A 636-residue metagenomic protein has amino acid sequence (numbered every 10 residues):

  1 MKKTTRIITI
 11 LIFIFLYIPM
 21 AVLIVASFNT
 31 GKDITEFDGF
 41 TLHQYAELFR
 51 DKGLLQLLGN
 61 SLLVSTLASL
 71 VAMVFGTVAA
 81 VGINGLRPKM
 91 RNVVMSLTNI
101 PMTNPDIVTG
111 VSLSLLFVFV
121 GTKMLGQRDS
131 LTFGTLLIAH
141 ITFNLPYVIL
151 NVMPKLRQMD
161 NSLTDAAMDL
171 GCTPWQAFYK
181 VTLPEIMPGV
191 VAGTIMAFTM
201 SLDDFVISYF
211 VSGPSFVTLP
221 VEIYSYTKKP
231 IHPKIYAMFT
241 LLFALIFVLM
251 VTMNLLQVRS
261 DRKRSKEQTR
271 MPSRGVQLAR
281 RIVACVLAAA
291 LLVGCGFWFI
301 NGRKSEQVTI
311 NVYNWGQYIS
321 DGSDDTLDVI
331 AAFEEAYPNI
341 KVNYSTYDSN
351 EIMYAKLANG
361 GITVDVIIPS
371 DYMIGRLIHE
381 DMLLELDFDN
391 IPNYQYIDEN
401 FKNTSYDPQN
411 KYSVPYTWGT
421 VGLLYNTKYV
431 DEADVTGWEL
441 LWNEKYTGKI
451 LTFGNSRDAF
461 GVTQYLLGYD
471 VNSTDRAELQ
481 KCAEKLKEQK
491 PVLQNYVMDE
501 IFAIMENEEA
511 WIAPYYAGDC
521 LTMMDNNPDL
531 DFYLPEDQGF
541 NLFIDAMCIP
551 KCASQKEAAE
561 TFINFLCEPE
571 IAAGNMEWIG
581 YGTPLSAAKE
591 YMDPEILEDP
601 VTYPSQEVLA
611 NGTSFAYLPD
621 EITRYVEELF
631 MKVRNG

Functional and structural regions predicted by a protein language model:
K2-I7, R87, M153-M168, F178-K180 (+1 more regions): C-terminal transmembrane helix and the adjacent membrane-cytosol boundary/short C-terminal tail of inner/organellar
K2-K3, T66-T98, V111, L115-F119 (+2 more regions): Transmembrane-helix boundary motif in ABC transporter permease subunits
F13-M20, T142, I149-M153, D160 (+1 more regions): Transmembrane alpha-helices
I18-K52, L116, Y209-P214, S260-R262: Short membrane-interfacial helix/loop motifs at transmembrane-helix boundaries
D33-T35, L42, M90, I107-T142 (+2 more regions): Membrane-interfacial helix termini and adjacent extracytoplasmic/periplasmic loops of multi-pass transporters
Y45-G53, L202-R259: Interhelical loop and adjacent transmembrane-helix boundary motif in polytopic membrane transport permeases
L170-G171, P184, T417, V421: Glycine/proline-centered hinge or cleavage motifs at structural transition points of membrane proteins
R303-L377, A503: Early extracytoplasmic/lumenal segment of secretory-pathway proteins
